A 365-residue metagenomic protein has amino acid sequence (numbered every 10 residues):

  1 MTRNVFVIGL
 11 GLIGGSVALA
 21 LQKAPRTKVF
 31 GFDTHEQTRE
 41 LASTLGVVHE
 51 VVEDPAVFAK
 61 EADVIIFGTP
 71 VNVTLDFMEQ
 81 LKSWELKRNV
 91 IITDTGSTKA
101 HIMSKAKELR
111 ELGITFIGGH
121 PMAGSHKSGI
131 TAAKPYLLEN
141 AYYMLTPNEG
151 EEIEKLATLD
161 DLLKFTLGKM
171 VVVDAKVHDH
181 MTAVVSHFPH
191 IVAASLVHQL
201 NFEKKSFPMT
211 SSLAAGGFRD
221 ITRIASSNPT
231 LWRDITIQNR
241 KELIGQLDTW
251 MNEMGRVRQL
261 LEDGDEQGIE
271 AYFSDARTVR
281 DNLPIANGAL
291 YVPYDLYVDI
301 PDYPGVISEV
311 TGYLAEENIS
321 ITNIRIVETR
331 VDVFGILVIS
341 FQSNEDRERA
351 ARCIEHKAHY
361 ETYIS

Functional and structural regions predicted by a protein language model:
M1-K60: NAD(P)+-binding Rossmann beta1-loop-alpha1 motif at the extreme N-terminus of oxidoreductases
T34-H35, G96, V327: Residues in the short beta-alpha loop(s) of Rossmann-like NAD(P)-binding domains
P55-L86, I91: Rossmann-like NAD(P)-binding element
E79-I130: Rossmann-like NAD(P)(H) cofactor-binding subdomain of soluble oxidoreductases
L138-I224: Internal alpha-helical scaffold of NAD(P)-dependent oxidoreductase catalytic cores
S206-A276: Interdomain hinge/lid region at the active-site interface of Rossmann-like NAD(P)-dependent oxidoreductases
V279-S365: A conserved regulatory-domain signal marking ACT and ACT-like small-molecule sensing domains and adjacent regulatory
